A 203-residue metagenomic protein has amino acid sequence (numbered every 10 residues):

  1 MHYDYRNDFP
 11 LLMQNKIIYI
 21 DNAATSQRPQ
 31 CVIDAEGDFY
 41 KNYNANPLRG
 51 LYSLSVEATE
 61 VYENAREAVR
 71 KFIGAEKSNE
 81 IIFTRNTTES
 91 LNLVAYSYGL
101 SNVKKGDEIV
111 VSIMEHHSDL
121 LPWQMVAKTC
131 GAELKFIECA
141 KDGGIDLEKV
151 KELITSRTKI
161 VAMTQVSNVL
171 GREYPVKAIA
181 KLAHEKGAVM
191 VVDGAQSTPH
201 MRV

Functional and structural regions predicted by a protein language model:
M1-V203: Pyridoxal 5′-phosphate
